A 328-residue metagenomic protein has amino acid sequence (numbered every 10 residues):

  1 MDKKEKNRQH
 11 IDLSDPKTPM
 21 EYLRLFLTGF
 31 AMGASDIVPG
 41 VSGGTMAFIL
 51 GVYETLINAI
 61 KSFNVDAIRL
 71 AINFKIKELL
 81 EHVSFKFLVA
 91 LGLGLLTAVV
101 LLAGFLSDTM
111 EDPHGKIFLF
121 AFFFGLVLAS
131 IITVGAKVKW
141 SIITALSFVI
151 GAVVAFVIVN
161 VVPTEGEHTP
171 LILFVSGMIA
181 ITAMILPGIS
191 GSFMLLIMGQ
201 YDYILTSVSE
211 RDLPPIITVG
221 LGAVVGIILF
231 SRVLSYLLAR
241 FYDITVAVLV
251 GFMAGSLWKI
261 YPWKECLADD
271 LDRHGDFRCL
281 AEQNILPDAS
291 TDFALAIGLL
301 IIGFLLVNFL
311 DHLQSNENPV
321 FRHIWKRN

Functional and structural regions predicted by a protein language model:
D2-I37, T45-L186, S190-N328: Multi-pass membrane proteins that catalyze or facilitate reactions on polyprenyl-/lipid-phosphate substrates and their
